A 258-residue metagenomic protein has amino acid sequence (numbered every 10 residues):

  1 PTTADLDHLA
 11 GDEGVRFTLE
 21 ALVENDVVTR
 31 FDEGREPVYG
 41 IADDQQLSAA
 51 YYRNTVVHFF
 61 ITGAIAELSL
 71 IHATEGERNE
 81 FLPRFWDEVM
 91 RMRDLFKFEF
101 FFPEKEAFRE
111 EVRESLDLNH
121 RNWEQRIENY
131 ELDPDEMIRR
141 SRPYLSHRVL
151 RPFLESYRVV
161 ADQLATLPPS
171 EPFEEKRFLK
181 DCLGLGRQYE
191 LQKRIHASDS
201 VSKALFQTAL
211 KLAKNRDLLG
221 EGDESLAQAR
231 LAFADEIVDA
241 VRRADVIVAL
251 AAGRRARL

Functional and structural regions predicted by a protein language model:
P1-L258: Membrane-interfacial terminal anchoring regions of lipid-handling membrane enzymes
